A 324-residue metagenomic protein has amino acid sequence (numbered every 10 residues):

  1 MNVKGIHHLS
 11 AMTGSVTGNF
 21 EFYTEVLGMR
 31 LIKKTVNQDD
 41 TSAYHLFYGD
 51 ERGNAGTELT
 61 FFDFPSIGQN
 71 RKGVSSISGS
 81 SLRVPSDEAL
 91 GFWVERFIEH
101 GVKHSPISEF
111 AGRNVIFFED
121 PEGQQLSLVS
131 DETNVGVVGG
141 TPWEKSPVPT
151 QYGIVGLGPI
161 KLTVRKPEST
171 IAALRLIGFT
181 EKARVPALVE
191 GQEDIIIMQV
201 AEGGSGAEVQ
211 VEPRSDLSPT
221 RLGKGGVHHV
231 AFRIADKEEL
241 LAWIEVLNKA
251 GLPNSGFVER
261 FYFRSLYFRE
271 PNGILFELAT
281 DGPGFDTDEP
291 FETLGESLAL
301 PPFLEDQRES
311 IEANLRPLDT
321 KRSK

Functional and structural regions predicted by a protein language model:
G5-G14, S66-R96, N114-E119, V155-R165 (+2 more regions): Vicinal oxygen chelate
M12-A55, E99, I107-E119, L162-E208 (+1 more regions): Core segments of cupin and vicinal oxygen chelate
E25, F61-F62, V94-F97, R175 (+1 more regions): Short amphipathic alpha-helices in soluble, non-transmembrane regions that often serve as interface/regulatory elements
K33-Q38, Y48-L82: Conserved donor-binding loop and adjoining core beta-sheet/short helix segment in diverse acyl/aminoacyl transferases
T35, G91-V155, A183-V211, A250-K324: Vicinal oxygen chelate
F62-S66, P142-S146, E212-L217: Short amphipathic beta-strand starts and helix->beta connectors
Q151-N254, E270: Surface-exposed interaction/gating patches
